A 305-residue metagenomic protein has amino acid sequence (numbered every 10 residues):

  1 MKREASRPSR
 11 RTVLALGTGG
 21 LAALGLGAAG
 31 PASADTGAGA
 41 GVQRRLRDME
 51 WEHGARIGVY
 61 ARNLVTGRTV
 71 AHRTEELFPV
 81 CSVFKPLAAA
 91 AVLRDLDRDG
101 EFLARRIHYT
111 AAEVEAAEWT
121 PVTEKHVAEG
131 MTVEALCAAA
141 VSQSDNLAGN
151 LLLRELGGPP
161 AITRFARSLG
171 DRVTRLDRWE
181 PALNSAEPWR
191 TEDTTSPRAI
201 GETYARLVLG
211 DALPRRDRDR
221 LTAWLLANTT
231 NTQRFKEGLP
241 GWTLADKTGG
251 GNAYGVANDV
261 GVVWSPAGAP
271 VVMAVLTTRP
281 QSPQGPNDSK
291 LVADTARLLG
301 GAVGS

Functional and structural regions predicted by a protein language model:
K2-A22, D35-M49, E155, T203 (+2 more regions): Structured C-terminal helix/loop/strand segments within mature extracytoplasmic catalytic/sensor domains
G30-P79, L298-A302: Beta-lactamase-like hydrolase cores
H53-R56, N150-L209: Mid-domain, small-residue-enriched loop/turn segments at the edges of structured enzyme/sensor domains
G54-R56, R73-E75, V83, A104 (+2 more regions): Extracytoplasmic
R62-L64, V141-S144, E155, W179 (+2 more regions): Active-site-proximal beta-strand/loop segments in catalytic clefts of secreted hydrolases
G67, P79-Y109, A140, M273: Active-site SXXK
A71-T74, T132-L136, Q143-A148, E180-P188 (+1 more regions): Flexible glycine/proline-enriched surface loops and loop-helix/loop-strand junctions
V114-L151, P159: Conserved catalytic neighborhood of penicillin-recognizing serine enzymes
